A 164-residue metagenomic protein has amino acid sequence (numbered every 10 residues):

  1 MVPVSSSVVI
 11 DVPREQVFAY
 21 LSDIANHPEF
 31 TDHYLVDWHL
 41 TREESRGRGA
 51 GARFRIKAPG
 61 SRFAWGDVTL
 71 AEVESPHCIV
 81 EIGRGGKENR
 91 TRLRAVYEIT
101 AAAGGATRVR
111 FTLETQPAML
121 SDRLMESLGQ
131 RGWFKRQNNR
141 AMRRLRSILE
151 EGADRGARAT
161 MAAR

Functional and structural regions predicted by a protein language model:
M1-R46, A163-R164: Hydrophobic ligand-binding cavity/cleft-lining segments
S7-D11, R55, T69, E98: Generic structural detector for well-ordered beta-strands
D11, V73-E74, A102: A short, compositionally biased micro-patch
E15-A19, G104, R143, S147: Replace "anionic and nucleotidyl ligands
Y20, F30, E72-V73, R136: Conserved catalytic core of Hanks-type protein kinase domains
W38-N89, R108, N139-R164: Glycine-rich portal/gate segments that line the openings of hydrophobic small-molecule binding cavities
I82-N139, G156: Beta-strand/loop substructures that line and gate deep hydrophobic ligand-binding cavities in soluble
